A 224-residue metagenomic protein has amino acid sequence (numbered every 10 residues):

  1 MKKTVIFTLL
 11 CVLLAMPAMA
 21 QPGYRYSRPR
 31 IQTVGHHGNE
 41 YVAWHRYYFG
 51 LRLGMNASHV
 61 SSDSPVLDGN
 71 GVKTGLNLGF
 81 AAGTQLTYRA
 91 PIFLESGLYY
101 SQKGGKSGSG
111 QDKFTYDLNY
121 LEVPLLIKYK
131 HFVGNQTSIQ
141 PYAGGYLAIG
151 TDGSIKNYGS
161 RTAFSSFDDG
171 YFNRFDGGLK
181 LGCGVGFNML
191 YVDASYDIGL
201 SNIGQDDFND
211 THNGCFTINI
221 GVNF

Functional and structural regions predicted by a protein language model:
T4-L14: Sec-dependent N-terminal signal peptides
M16-A20: Sec/Tat signal peptide C-region and signal peptidase I cleavage site
Q21-T74: Short glycine/proline- and aromatic-enriched beta-strand/turn motifs that initiate or cap beta-hairpins
Y24, M189, H212-F224: Outer-membrane beta-barrel "beta-signal"
Y41-A43, L67-T74, D112-N119, G170-F175 (+1 more regions): Replace "Gram-negative outer membrane beta-barrel proteins" with "bacterial and organellar outer membrane beta-barrel
L51, L78-F80, L98, V123-I127 (+3 more regions): Membrane-embedded beta-strands of outer-membrane beta-barrel proteins, especially the hydrophobic/small aromatic
S61-L67, K106-D112, G153-R161, G204-N209: Outer-membrane beta-barrel translocator domains and adjoining extracellular loop/strand segments of Gram-negative
L86-I92, K113-I203, F224: Outer-membrane beta-barrel transmembrane domain signature
